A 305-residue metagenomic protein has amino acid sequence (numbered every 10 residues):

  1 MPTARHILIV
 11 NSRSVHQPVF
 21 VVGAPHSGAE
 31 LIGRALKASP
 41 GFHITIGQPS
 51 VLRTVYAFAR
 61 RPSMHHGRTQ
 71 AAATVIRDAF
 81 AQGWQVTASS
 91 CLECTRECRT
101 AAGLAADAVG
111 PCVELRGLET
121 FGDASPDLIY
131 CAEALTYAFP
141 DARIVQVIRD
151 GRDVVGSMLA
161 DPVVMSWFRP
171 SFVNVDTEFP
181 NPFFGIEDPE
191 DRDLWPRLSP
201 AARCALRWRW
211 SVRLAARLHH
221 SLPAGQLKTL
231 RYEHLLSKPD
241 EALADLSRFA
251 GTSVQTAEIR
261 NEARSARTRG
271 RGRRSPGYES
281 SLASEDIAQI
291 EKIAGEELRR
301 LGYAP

Functional and structural regions predicted by a protein language model:
M1-F20, P25, W167-S171, D176-P305: PAPS-dependent sulfotransferases, especially Golgi type II membrane carbohydrate sulfotransferases
V21-G23, I46, F121-A124, Q146 (+1 more regions): Short beta-strand segments
H26-S27, A38-S39, P49-L52, D127-I129 (+3 more regions): Short, solvent-exposed loop/turn segments at secondary-structure junctions
E30-F42: A conserved segment at the C-terminal end of the G1
S39, F139, L222: Acidic-histidine catalytic/liganding microenvironments
H43-D123, L128-I129, V164-P196: PAPS-dependent sulfation machinery
A124, A138-L159: Conserved phosphate-donor/acceptor-positioning beta-strand/loop module used by diverse small-molecule
C131-Y137: A short acidic, amphipathic alpha-helical/loop segment
